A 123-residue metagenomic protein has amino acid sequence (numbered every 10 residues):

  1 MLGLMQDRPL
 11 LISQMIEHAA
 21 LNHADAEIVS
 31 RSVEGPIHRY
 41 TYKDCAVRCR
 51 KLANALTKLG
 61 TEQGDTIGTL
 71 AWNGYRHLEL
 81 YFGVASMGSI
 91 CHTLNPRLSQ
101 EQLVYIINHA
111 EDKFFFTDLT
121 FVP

Functional and structural regions predicted by a protein language model:
M1-Q6: A detector for short, charged/polar N-terminal pre-domain segments
D7-V29, V47: A short N-terminal helical cap/helix-turn-helix that marks the beginning of AMP-binding/adenylate-forming
L10, K43-V47, R97, F116-L119: Conserved phosphate-coordination/catalytic loops
L10, L21, E62, N108-A110: Structured loop/turn residues at beta-strand edges in well-structured enzyme cores
L10-Q14, T41, P123: Secondary-structure junction/capping motif
M15-E17, K58-L59, S86-P123: Structural core segment of the AMP-binding/adenylate-forming
I28-F82, S99-V104, N108: Conserved AMP-binding/adenylate-forming core of the ANL superfamily
